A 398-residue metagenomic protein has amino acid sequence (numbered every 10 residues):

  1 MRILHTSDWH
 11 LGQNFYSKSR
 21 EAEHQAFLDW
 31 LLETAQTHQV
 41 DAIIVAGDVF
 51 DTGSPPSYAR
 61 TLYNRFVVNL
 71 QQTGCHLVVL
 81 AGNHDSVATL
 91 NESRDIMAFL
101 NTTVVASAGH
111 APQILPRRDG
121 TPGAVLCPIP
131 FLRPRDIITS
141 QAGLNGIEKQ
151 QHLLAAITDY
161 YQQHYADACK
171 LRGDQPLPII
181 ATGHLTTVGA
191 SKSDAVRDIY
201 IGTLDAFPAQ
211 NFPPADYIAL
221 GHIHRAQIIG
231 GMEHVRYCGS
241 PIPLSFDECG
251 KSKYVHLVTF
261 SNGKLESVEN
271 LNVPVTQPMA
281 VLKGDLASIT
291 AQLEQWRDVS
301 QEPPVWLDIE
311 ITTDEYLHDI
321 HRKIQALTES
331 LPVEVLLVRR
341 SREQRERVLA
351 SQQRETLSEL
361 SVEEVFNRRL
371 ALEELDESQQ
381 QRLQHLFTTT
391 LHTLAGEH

Functional and structural regions predicted by a protein language model:
M1-V68, Q72, Q380, H385 (+3 more regions): N-terminal active-site segment of His-dependent metallophosphoesterases
T6-S7, I43-D48, H76-N83, T103-A108 (+3 more regions): Active-site neighborhood of phospho(di)ester-bond hydrolases with catalytic His/Asp-centered motifs
N14-S17, V49-F66, A81-N101, A106 (+2 more regions): Metal-dependent catalytic neighborhoods of phosphoester/phosphodiester hydrolases
T37, A42, F260-H398: Accessory, non-catalytic peripheral segments of nucleic-acid enzymes
L62-G74, L204-P214: Catalytic-core regions built around general acid/base machinery
E92-G202: Conserved catalytic scaffold of divalent metal-dependent phosphoesterases
P112-G123, I129, V235-V299: Binuclear metal-dependent phosphoesterase catalytic core
T187-G189, S193-K264: Conserved beta-sheet core of the metallophosphoesterase superfamily
